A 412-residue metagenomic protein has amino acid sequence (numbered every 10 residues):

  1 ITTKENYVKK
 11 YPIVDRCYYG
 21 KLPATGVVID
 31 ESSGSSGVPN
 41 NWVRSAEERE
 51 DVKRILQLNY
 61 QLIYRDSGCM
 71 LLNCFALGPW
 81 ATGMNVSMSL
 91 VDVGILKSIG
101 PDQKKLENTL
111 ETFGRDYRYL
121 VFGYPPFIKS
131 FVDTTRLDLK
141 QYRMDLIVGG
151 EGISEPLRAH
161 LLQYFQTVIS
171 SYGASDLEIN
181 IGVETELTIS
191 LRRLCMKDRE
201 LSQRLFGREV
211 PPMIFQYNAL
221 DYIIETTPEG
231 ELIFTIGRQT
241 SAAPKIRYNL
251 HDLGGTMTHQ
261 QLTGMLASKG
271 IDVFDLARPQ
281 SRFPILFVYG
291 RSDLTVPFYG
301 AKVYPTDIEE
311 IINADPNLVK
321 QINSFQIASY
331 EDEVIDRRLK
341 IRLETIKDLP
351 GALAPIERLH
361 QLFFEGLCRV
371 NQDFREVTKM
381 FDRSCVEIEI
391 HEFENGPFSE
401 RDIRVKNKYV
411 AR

Functional and structural regions predicted by a protein language model:
I1-L62, D66-C69, I335-R412: Nucleotide 5′-phosphate-binding alpha/beta core
T2-E200, F206-G207: Active-site phosphate/ATP/adenylate-binding loop shared across adenylate-forming ligases
L96-K97, V168, I224, I388-I390: Generic structural signal for residues in well-ordered beta-strands
V121, I233, Y248-F381: AMP-binding/adenylate-forming catalytic core of the ANL superfamily
Y124, G149, V183-E184, T227 (+5 more regions): Structured loops at beta-to-helix junctions and adjacent beta-edge loops in soluble globular domains
A159-V273: Conserved AMP-binding/adenylate-forming
T185, F234-S241, Y289-R291, R342-D348 (+1 more regions): Secondary-structure transition/turn motif
I223-E225, L253, E331, R401-V410: Short, surface-exposed charged micro-motifs
